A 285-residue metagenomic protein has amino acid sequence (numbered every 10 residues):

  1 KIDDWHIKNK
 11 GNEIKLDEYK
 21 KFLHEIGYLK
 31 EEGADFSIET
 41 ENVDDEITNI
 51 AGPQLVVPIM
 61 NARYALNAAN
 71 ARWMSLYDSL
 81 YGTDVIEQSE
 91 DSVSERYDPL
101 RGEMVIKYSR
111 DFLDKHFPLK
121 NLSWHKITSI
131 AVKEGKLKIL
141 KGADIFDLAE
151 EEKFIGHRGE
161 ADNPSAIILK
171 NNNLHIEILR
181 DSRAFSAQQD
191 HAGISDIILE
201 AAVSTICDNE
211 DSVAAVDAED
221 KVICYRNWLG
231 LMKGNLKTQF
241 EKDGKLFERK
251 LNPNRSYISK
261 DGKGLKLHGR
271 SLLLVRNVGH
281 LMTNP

Functional and structural regions predicted by a protein language model:
I2: Conserved, mostly hydrophobic/aromatic
K8-I14, F36: Charged, low-complexity terminal tails
G11, T40-P285: Active-site-facing alpha/beta catalytic cores
N12-L23: Short, glycine/acidic-rich hinge or "gate" loops at secondary-structure transitions that mediate conformational
E25-K30: P-loop NTPase switch module centered on the Walker A-proximal segment
E31-V43: A well-structured
